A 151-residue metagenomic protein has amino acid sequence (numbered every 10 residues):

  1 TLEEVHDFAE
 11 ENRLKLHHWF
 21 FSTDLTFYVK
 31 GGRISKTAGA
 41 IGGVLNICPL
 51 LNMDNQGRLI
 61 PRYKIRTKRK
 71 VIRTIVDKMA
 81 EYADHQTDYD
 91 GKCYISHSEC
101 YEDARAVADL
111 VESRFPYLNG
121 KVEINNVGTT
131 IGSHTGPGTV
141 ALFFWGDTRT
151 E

Functional and structural regions predicted by a protein language model:
T1-E151: Mixed-charge interfacial surface used for oligomerization/domain docking and macromolecular partner engagement
